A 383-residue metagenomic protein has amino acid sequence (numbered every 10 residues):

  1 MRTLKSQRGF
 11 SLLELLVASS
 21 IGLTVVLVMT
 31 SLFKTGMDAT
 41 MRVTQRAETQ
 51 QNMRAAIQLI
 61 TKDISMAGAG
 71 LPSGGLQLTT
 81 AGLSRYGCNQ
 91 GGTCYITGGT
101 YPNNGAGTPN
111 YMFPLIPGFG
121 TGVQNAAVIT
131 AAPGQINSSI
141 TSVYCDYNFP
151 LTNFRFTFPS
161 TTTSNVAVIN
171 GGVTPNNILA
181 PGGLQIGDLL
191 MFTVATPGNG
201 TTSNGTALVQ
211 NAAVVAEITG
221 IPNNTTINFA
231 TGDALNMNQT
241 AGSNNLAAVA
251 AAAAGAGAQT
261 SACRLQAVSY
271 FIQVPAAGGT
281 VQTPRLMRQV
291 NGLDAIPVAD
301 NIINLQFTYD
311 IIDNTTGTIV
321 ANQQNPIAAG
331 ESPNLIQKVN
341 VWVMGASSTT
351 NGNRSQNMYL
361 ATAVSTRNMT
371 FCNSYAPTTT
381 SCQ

Functional and structural regions predicted by a protein language model:
M1-F10: N-terminal leader/signal peptides at the extreme start of proteins
T3, L32-T35, D63, L305: Generic, well-ordered alpha-helical scaffold segments in large soluble proteins
Q7, T44-E48, N52-A67, L71-P133 (+4 more regions): Short linear sequence signals and composition-biased patches located at protein termini or domain-edge surfaces
F10-I21: N-terminal signal-anchor/signal peptide hydrophobic helix marking the start of the first transmembrane segment
E14, D38, R42-T49: Alpha-helix N-cap/helix-initiation motif
S19-V43: C-terminal juxtamembrane segment of a hydrophobic transmembrane alpha-helix
G107-A241: Autoprocessing Asn-cyclization modules and mimics
